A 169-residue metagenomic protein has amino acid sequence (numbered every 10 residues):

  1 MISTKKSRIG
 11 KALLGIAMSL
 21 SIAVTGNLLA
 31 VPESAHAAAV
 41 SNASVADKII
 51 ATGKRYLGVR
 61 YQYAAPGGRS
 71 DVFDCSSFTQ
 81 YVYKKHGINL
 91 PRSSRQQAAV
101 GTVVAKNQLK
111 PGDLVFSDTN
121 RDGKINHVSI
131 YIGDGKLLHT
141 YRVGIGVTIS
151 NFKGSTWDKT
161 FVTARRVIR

Functional and structural regions predicted by a protein language model:
I2-R8, G26-S41, V45-A51, I88 (+3 more regions): Aromatic- and glycine-rich peptidoglycan recognition patches
G10-G15: Sec-dependent signal peptide recognition, specifically the positively charged N-region followed immediately by
I16-L29: Hydrophobic core
A37-V40, V59-P111, F161: Catalytic cysteine-centered active-site loop
A46-P66: N-terminal targeting signals for Sec/Tat export/insertion, comprising classic cleavable signal peptides
